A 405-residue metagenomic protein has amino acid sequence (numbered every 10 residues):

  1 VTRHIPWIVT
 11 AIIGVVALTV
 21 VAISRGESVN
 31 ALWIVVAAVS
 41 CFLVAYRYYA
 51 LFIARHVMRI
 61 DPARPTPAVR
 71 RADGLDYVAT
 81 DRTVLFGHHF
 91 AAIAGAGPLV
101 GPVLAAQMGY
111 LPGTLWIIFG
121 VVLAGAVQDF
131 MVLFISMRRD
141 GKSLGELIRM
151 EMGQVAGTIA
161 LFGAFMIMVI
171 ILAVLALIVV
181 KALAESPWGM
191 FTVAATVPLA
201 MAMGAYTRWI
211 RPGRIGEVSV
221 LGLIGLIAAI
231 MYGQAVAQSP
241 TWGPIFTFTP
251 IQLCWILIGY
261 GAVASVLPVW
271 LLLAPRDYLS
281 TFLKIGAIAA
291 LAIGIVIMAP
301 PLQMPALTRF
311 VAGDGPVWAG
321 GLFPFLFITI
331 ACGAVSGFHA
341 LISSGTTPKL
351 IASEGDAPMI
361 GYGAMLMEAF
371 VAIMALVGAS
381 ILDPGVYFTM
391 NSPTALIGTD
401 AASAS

Functional and structural regions predicted by a protein language model:
V1-I13, V44-L99, T281, G320-G321 (+1 more regions): Membrane-interface "cap" regions at the ends of multi-pass membrane proteins
G14, T80-G97, T249-L267, I293-P300 (+4 more regions): Hydrophobic, membrane-embedded alpha-helices of multi-pass small-molecule transporters
L18-R25, Q107, I135, V174-E185 (+4 more regions): Membrane-water interface regions at transmembrane-helix termini and the short interhelical loops of multi-pass membrane
T19-S24, D76-R139, M150-Q154, I170-E185 (+1 more regions): Membrane-interface helix-loop-helix modules in multi-pass membrane proteins
S28-R47, L51, A105-I135, G145 (+3 more regions): Extracellular loop-to-transmembrane helix junctions
L51-V78, L104, T114, I118 (+4 more regions): Flexible loop linkers connecting adjacent transmembrane helices in multi-pass alpha-helical membrane transporters
E185, G204, R208, I224-W255 (+3 more regions): Hydrophobic alpha-helical segments and their helix-loop junctions in multi-pass secondary transporters
I295-V311, L366-S405: Extracellular/periplasmic helix-exit of transmembrane alpha-helices
